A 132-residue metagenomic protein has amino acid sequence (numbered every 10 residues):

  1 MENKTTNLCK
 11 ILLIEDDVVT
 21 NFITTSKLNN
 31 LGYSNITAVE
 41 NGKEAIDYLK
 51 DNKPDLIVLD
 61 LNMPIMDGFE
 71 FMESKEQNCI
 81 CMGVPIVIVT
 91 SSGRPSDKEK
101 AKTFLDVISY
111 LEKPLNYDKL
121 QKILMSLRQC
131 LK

Functional and structural regions predicted by a protein language model:
M1-K10, N116-K132: Non-catalytic signal-transmission and effector/linker regions of two-component phosphorelay proteins
E15: Conserved acidic carboxylate
V18-T37: Two-component/phosphorelay signaling modules centered on CheY-like receiver
A38-D47, G68: Helix N-cap/capping motif at the beta->alpha junctions
D60: Active-site residues of response regulator receiver
M63: Receiver (REC) domain active-site loop signature in two-component systems and cognate sites in sensor histidine kinases
E70, M82, G93-Y110, K122-S126: Alpha4 helix (beta4-alpha4-beta5 surface) of REC/receiver domains from two-component response regulators
V89-T90: Hydrophobic/aromatic residues positioned on beta-strands within the core alpha/beta folds
